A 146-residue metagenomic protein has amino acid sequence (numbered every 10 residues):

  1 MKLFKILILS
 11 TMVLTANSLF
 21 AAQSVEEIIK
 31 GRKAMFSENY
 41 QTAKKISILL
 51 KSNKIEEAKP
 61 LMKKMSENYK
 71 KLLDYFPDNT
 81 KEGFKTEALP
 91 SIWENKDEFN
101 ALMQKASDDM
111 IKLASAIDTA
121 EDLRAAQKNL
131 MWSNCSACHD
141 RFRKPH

Functional and structural regions predicted by a protein language model:
M1-I8: Bacterial N-terminal signal peptides that target proteins for export
I8-A16: Bacterial N-terminal signal peptides
T15-Q23: Sec/Tat signal peptide C-region and signal peptidase I cleavage site
V25-H146: Sequence context surrounding c-type heme c attachment/ligation sites in exported
